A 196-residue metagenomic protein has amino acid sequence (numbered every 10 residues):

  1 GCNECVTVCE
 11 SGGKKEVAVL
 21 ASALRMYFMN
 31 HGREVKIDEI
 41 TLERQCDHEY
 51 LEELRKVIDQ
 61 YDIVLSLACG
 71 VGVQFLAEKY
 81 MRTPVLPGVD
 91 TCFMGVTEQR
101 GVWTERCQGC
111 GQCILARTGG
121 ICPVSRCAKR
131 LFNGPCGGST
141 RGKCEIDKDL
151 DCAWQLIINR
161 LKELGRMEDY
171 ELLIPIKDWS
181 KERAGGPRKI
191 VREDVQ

Functional and structural regions predicted by a protein language model:
G1-I40, E53-V64, E78-T91, G95-R117 (+1 more regions): Iron-sulfur (Fe-S) cluster-binding modules
R44-L54: Glycine-rich, anion-gripping cofactor-binding loops and their flanking helix/strand elements in enzyme active sites
S66-G70: N-terminal glycine-rich "phosphate-gripper" loop used for MgATP/nucleotide binding and carboxylate activation
G72-F75: Short, well-ordered alpha-helical microsegments
